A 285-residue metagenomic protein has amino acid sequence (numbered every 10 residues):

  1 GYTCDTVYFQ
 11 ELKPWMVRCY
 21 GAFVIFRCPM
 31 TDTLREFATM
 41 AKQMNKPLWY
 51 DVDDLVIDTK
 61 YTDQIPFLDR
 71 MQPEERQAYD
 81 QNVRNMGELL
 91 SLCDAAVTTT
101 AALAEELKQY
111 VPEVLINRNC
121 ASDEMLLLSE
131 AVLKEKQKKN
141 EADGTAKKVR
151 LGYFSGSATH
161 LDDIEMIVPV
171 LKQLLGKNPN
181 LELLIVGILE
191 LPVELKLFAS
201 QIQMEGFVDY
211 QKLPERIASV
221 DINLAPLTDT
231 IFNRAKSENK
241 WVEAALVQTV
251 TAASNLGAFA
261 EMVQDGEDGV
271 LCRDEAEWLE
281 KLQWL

Functional and structural regions predicted by a protein language model:
G1, D5, N119-S219: Conserved catalytic-core segment of nucleotide-activated headgroup transferases in glycan assembly
V17, Q64-M71, G87-L92: A conserved, positively charged/aromatic
Y20, C93, V220: An anion/phosphate-binding loop that grips the pyrophosphate of nucleotide cofactors and donors
Q43, P73-A95: Membrane-proximal helix-turn-helix segments that form the acceptor-binding/catalytic region of lipid-linked
Y50-V83, S122-K139, G144-K147: Acceptor-binding helix/loop patch of EC 2.4 sugar-transfer enzymes, predominantly nucleotide-sugar-dependent
D58, D162, D209-R216, D221-L246 (+1 more regions): Nucleotide-sugar-dependent
S91-N140: Donor nucleotide-sugar binding/catalytic pocket of nucleotide-sugar-dependent glycosyltransferases
D265-A276, W284-L285: Conserved acidic donor-binding segment of nucleotide-sugar-dependent glycosyltransferases
